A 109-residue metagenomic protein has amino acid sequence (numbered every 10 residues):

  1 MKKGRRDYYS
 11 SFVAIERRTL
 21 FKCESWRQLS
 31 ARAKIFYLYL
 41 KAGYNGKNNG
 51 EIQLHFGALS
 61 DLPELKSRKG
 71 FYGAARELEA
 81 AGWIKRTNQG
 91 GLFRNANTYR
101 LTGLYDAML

Functional and structural regions predicted by a protein language model:
M1-A58: Short recognition helix of helix-turn-helix/winged-helix DNA-binding domains
Y44-Y105: Winged helix-turn-helix DNA-binding recognition segment
